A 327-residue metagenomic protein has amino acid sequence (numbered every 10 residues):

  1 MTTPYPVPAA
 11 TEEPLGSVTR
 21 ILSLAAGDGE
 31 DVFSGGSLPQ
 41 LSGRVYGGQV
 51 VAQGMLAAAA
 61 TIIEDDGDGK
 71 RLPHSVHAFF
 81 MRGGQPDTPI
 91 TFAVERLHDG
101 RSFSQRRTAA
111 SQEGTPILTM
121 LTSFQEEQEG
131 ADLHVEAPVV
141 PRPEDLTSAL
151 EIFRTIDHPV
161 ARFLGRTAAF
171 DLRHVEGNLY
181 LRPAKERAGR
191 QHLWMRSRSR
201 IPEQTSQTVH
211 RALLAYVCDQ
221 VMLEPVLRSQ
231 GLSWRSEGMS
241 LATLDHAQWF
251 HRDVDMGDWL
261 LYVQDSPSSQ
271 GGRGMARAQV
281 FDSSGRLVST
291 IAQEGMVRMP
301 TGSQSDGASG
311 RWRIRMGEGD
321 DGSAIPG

Functional and structural regions predicted by a protein language model:
M1-G327: Terminal targeting signals and extreme-terminal segments of soluble enzymes
